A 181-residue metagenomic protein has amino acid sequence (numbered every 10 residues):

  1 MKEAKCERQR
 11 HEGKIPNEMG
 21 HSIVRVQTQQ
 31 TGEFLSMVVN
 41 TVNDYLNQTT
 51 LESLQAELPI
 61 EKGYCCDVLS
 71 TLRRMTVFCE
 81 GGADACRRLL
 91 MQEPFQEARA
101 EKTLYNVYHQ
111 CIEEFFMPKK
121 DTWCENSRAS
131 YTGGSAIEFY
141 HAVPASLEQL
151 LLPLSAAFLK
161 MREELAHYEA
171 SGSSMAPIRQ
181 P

Functional and structural regions predicted by a protein language model:
M1-P181: Long, low-complexity or tandemly repetitive, helically biased scaffold regions used for multimeric assembly/adhesion
